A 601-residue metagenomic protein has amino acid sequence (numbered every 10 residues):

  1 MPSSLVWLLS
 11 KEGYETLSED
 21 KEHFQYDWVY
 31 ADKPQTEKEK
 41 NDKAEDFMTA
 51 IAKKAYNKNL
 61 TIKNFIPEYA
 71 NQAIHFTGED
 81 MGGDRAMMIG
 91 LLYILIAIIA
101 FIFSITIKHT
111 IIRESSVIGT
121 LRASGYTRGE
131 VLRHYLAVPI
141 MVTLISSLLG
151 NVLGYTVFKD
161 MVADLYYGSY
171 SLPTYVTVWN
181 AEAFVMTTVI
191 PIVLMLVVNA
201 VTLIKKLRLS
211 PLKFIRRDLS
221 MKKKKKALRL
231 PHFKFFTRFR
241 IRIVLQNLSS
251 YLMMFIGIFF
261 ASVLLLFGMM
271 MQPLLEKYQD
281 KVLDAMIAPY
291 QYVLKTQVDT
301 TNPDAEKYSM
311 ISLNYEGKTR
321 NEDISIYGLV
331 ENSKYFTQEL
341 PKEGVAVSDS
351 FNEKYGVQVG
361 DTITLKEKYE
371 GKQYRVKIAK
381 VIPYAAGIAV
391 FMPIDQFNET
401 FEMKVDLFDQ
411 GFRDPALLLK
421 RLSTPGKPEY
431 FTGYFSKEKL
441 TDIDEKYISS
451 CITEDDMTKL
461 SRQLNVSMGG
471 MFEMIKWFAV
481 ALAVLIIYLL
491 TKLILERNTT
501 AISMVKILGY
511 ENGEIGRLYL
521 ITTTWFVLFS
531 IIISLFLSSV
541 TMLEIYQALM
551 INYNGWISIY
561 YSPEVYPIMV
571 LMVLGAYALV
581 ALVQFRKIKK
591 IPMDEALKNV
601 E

Functional and structural regions predicted by a protein language model:
M1-I99, H109, A163, G168 (+3 more regions): Membrane transport/envelope proteins' first extracytoplasmic loop
A73, E79-G83, S115-M221: Hydrophobic alpha-helical segments
D80-G119, A137-G154, V185-V197, N247-L275 (+4 more regions): Hydrophobic alpha-helical transmembrane segments of multi-pass inner-membrane transport and secretion
L136, I140, K222-S262, I494 (+3 more regions): N-terminal Sec/SRP start-transfer signal
L148-M186, R517, F529-E595: Short helix-loop junctions at transmembrane helix boundaries
L207-K225, R586-E601: Short cytosolic juxtamembrane segments of multi-pass membrane proteins
F235-D361, L365-E370: Juxtamembrane segments of multi-pass membrane proteins
P428-F435, D444-Q547, G555-I559, V565 (+2 more regions): C-terminal transmembrane helical bundles of large multi-pass transporters and their helix-start/helix-kink determinants
